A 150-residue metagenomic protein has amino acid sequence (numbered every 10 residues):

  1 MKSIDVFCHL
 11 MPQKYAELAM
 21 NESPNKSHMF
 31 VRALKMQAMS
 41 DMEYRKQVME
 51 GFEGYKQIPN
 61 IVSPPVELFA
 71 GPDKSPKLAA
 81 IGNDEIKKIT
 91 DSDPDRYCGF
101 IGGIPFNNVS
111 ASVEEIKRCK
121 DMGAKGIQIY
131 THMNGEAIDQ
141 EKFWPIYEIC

Functional and structural regions predicted by a protein language model:
M1-I149: Helix-coil boundary/capping segments in enzymes
